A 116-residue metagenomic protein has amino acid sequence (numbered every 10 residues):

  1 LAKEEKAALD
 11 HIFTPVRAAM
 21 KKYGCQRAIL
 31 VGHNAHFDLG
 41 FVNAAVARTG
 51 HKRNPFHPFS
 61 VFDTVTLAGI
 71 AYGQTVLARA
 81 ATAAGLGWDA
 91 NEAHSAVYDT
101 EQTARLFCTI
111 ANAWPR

Functional and structural regions predicted by a protein language model:
L1-K6: Short, surface-exposed acidic-centric catalytic microdomains
D10-R116: Metal-dependent phosphoesterase core characteristic of DEDDh/y 3'-5' exonuclease domains
